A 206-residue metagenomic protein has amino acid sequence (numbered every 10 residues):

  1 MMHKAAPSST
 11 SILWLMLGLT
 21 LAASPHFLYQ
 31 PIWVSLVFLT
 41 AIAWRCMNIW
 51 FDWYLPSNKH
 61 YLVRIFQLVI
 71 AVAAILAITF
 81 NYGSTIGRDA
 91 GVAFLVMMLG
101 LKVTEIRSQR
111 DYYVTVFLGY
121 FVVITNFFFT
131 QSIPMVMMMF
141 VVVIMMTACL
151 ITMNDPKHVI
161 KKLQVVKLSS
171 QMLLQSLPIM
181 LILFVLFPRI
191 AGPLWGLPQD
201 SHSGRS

Functional and structural regions predicted by a protein language model:
M1-S206: Helix-boundary/low-complexity linker signature
